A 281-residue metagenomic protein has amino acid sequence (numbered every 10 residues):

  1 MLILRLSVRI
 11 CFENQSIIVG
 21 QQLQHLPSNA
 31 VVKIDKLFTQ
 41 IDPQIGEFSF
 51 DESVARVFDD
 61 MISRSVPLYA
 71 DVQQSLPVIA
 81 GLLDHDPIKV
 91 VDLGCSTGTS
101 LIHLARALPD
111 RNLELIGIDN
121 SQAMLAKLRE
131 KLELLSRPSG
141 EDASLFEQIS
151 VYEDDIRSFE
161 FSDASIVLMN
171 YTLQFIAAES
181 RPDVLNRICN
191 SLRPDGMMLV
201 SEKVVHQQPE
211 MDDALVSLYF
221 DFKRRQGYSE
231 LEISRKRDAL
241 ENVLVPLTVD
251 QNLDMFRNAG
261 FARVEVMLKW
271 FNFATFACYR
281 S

Functional and structural regions predicted by a protein language model:
P43-F48, E52-V72: Class I SAM-dependent methyltransferase Rossmann-like catalytic core, especially the SAM/SAH-binding loop
L68-D86: Conserved alpha-helix/loop element of class I SAM-dependent methyltransferases that forms part of the SAM/SAH-binding
V91, G98-R157: Class I SAM-dependent methyltransferase SAM/SAH-binding core
R157-V167: A short acidic, Gly/Pro-enriched loop at the edge of an enzyme's catalytic core that lines a small-molecule cofactor
S165-E179: A short SAM/SAH-binding and catalytic strip from SAM-dependent methyltransferases
P182-P194: A short glycine-rich, Lys/Arg-flanked "PGG" loop and its adjoining helix->strand segment in the class I
L199-R225: Conserved class I S-adenosyl-L-methionine
N242-A259: Short alpha-helix
